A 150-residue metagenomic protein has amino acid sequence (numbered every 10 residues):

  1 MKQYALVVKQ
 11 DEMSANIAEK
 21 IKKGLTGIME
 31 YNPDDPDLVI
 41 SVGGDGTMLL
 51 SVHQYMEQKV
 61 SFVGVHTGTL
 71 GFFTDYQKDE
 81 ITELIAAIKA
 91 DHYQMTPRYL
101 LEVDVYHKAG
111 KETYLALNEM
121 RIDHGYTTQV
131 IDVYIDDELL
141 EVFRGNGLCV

Functional and structural regions predicted by a protein language model:
M1-L38, V42, L50-Q54, K78-Q94 (+2 more regions): ATP/NTP phosphate-donor binding region
M13, T47, T127: Short phosphate-engaging motifs
G44-T47, G68-L70: Short glycine-rich anion-binding loops that position phosphate/pyrophosphate groups of nucleotides and phosphorylated
K59-S61: Proline-centered loop/turn at the N-terminus of a beta-strand
V63-T74: Catalytic nucleophile loop
F72-G147: Catalytic core of DAGKc-family lipid kinases
